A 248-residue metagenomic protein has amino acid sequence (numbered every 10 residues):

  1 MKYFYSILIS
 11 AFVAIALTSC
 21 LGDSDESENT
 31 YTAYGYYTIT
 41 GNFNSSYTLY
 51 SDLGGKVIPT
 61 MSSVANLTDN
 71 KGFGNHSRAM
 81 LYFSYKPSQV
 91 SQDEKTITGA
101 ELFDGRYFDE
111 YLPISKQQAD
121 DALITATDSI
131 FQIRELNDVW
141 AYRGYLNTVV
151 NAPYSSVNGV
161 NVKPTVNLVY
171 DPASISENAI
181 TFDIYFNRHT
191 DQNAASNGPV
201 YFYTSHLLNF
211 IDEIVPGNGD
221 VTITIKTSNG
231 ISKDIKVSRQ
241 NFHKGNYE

Functional and structural regions predicted by a protein language model:
M1-S6, S10-F43: Bacterial Sec-dependent N-terminal signal peptides
Y31-E248: First exposed extracellular module after export/assembly in secreted or surface-exposed proteins
